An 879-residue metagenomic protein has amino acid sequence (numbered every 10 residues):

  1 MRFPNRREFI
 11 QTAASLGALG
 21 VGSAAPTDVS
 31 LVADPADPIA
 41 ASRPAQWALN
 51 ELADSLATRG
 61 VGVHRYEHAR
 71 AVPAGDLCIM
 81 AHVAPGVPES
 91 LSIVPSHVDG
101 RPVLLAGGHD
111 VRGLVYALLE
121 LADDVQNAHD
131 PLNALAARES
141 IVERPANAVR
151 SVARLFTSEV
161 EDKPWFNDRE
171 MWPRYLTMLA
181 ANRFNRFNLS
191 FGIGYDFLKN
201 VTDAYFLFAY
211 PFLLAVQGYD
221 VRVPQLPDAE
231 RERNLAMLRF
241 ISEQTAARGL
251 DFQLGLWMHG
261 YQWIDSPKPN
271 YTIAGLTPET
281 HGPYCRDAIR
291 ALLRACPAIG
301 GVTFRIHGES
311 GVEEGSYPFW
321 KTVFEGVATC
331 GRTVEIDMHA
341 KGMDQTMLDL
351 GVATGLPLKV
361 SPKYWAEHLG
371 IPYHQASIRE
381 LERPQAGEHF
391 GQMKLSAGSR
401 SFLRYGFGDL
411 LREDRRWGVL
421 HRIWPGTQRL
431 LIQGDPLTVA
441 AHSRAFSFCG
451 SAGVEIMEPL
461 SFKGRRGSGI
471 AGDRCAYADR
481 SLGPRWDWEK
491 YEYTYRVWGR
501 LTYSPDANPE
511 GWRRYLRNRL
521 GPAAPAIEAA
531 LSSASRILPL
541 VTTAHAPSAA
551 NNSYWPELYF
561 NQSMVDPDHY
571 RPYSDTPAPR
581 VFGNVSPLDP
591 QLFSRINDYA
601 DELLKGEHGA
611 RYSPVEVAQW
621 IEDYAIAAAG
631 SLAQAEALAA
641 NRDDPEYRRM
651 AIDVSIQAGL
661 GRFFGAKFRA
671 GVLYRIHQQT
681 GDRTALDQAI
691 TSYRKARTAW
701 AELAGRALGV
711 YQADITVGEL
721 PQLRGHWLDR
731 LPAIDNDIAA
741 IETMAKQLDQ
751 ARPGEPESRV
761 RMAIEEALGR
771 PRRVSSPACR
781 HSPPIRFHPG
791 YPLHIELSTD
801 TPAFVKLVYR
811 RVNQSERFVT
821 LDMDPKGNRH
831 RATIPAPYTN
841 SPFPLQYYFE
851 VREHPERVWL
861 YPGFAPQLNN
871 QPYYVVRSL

Functional and structural regions predicted by a protein language model:
M1-G17: N-terminal secretory signal peptides and thylakoid transit peptides that target proteins across membranes
G17-D28: Bacterial Sec-dependent signal peptides at the C-terminal "C-region" and cleavage site
T27-A40, L155-E161: Acidic/histidine-rich, surface-exposed loop or edge segments in extracytoplasmic proteins
E51, S55, G86-T280, R294-A298 (+4 more regions): Feature activates predominantly on carbohydrate-active enzymes
A57, V61-H64, A71, A128-H129 (+5 more regions): Catalytic-core regions of glycoside hydrolase
R65-E89: Short, well-ordered secondary-structure micro-motifs within conserved domains or adaptor modules
E458-H726, R730-L731, I741: C-terminal non-catalytic alpha-helical accessory regions
I741-L879: Glycan-association/targeting regions that enable binding to alpha-glucans and other polysaccharides
